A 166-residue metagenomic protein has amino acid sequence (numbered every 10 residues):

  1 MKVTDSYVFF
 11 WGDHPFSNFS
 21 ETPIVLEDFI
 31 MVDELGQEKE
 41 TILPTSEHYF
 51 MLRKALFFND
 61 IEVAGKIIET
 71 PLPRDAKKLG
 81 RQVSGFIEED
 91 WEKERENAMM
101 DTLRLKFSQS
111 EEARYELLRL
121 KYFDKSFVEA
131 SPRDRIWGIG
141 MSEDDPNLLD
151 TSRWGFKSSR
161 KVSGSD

Functional and structural regions predicted by a protein language model:
M1-D166: Charged, low-complexity intrinsically disordered segments
